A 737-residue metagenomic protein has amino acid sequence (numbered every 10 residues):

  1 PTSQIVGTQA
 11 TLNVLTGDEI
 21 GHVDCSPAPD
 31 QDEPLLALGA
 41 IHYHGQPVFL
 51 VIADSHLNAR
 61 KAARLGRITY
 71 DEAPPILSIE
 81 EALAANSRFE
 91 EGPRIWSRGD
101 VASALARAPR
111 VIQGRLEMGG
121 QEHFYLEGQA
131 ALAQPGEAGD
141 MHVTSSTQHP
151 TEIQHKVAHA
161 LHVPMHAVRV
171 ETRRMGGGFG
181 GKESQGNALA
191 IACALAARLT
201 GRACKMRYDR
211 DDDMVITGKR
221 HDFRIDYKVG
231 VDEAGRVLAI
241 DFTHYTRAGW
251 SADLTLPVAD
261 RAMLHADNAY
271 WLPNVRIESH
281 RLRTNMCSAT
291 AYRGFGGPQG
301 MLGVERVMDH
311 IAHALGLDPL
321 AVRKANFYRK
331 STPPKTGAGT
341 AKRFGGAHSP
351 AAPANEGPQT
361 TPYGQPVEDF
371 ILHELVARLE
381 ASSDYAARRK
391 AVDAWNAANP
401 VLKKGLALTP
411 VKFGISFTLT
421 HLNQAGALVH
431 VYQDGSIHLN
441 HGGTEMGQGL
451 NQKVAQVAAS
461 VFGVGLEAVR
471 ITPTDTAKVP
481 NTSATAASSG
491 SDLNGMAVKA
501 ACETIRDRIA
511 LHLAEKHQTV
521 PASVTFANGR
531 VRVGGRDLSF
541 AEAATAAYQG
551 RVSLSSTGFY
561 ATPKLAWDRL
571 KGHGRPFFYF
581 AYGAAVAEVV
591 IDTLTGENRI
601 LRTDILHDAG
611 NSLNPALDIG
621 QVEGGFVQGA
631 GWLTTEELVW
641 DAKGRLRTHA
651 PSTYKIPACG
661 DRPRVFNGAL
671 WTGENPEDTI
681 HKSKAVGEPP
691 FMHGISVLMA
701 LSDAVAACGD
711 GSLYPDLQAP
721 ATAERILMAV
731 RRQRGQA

Functional and structural regions predicted by a protein language model:
P1-G92, V111, F344: Flexible, low-hydrophobicity surface segments
Q9, G17-I20, H162-A167, A197-C204 (+3 more regions): C-terminal catalytic domains of large/alpha subunits in multi-subunit enzymes
D24-P29, A62-L65, Q154-K156, F179-Q185 (+13 more regions): Short acidic, glycine/serine/threonine-rich loops at helix termini
L38, E127-L132, R224, G405 (+3 more regions): Short glycine-rich loop/turn motifs
P93-A131, D222-V307, G414-Q424, Q549-S556 (+1 more regions): Glycine-rich loop/linker segments at domain edges
V101-L161, D260, A407-S436, H441 (+2 more regions): Conserved beta-alpha junction segments in alpha/beta enzyme cores
H155, G178-G201, K205-Y208, L450-A458: Thiamine diphosphate
V237, S251, I437, E597-N598 (+1 more regions): Hydrophobic "anchor" residues
